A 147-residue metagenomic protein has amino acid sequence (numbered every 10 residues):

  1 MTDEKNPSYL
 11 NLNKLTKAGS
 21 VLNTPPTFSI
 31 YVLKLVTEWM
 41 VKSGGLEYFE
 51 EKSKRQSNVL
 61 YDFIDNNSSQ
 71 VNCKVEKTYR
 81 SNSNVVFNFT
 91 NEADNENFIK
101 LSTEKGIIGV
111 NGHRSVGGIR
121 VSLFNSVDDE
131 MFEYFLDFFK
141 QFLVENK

Functional and structural regions predicted by a protein language model:
M1-Y61, E76, K147: Active-site C-terminal subdomain of aminotransferase-like
K17, S81-V85, G117-I119: Short amphipathic alpha-helical segments
W39, C73-T78, V110-H113: Short, flexible, solvent-exposed loop/turn segments with mixed acidic/basic and small polar residues
D65-N72, T103-I108: Short amphipathic beta-strand starts and helix->beta connectors
V71-S102: Conserved PLP-binding catalytic core of the aspartate aminotransferase-like
E96-K105, Y134-K140: Short amphipathic alpha-helices in soluble, non-transmembrane regions that often serve as interface/regulatory elements
K105-L123: Conserved PLP cofactor-binding pocket of PLP-dependent enzymes
R120-K147: PLP-dependent enzyme catalytic core of the Aspartate aminotransferase-like
